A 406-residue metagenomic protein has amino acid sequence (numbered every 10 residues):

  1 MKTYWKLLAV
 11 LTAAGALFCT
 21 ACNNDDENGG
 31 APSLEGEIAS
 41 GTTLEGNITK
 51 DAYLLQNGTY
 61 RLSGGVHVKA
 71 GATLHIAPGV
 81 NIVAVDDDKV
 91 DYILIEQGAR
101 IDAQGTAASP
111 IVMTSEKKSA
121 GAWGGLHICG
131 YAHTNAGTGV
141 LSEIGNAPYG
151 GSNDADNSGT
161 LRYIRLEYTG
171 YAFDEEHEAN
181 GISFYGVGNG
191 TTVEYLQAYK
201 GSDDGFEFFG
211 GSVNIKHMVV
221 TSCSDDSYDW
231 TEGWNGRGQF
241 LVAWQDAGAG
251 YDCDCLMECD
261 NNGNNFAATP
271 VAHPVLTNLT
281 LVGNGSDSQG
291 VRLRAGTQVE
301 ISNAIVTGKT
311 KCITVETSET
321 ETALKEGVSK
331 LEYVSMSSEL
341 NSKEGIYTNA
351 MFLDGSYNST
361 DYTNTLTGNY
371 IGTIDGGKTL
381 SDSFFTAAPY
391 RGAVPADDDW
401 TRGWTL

Functional and structural regions predicted by a protein language model:
M1-W5, A9, A13-G41: Bacterial Sec-dependent N-terminal signal peptides
N28-L74, V85-G98, G105, V112-D203 (+2 more regions): Extracellular beta-rich repeat passengers
